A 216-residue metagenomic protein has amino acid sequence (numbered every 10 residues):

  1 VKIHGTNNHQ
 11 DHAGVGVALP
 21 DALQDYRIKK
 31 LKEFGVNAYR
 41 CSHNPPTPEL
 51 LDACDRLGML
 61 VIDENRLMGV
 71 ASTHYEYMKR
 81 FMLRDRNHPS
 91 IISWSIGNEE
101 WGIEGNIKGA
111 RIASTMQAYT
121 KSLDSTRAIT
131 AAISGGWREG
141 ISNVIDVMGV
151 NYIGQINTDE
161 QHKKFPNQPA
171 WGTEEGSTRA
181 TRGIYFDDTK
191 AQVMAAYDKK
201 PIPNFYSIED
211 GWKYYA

Functional and structural regions predicted by a protein language model:
V1, I92-W94, A113-L123, T130 (+2 more regions): Substrate-binding clefts and catalytic carboxylate motifs of secreted carbohydrate-active enzymes
V1-S114, A118, I129-T130: Active-site-adjacent substrate/metal-binding segments within catalytic domains of carbohydrate-active enzymes
N7, T47-L50, W137-R138, Q155-D159: Short, well-ordered alpha-helical microsegments
D25, Y75-K79, G154-Q155, E209-K213: Structural motif corresponding to alpha-helix initiation and N-cap regions
L57-L60, R80-M82, I145-G149, D187-A191: Short, hinge-like loop/turn segments at secondary-structure boundaries
G58-R66, D146-I153, P169-E175: Short hydrophobic/aromatic-enriched beta-strand-loop microsegments
R66-L67, E99-W101, S134-G135, I153 (+1 more regions): Catalytic metal-binding/acid-base residues of hydrolase active sites
P89-I92, N98, I133-G154, P166-P169: Aromatic- and acid-rich polysaccharide-binding/catalytic face of secreted or lumenal carbohydrate-active enzymes
